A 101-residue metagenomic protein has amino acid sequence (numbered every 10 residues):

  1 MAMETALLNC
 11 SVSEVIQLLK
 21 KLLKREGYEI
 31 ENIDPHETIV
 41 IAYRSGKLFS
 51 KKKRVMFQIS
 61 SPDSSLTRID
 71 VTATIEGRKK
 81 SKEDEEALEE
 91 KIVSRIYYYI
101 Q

Functional and structural regions predicted by a protein language model:
M1-Q101: Ser/Thr-rich, low-complexity intrinsically disordered terminal regions
